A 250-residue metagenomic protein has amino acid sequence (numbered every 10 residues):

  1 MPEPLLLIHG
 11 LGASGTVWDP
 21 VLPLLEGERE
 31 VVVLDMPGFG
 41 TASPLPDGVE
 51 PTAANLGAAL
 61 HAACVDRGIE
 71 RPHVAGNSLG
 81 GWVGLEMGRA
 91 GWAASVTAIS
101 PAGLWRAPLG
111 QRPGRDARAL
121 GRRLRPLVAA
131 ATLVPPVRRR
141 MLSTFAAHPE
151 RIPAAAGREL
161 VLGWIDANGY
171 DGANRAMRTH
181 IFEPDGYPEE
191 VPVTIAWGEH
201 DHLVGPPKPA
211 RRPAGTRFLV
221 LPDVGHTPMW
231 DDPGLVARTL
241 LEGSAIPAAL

Functional and structural regions predicted by a protein language model:
M1-P44: Conserved HGGG/HGGXW glycine-rich cap/lid loop of the alpha/beta-hydrolase fold
H9-L11, P72, G76-G81, G198: Conserved alpha/beta-hydrolase "nucleophile elbow" surrounding the catalytic nucleophile
P20, V32-A75, L79, A237-R238: Active-site loop/oxyanion-hole signature of alpha/beta-hydrolase fold enzymes
P23, P192-V224, W230: Conserved loop-alpha-helix segment in the C-terminal half of the alpha/beta-hydrolase fold that carries the catalytic
V83-M87: Hydrolases whose catalytic domains are alpha/beta-hydrolase-1, hotdog thioesterase, or metallo-beta-lactamase-like
R89-L127: Flexible "cap/lid" loop of the alpha/beta hydrolase fold
A98, A130-P188: Conserved alpha/beta-hydrolase catalytic His-Asp/Glu region
A214-L250: Catalytic active-site module of serine/aspartate enzymes centered on a nucleophile-bearing elbow/loop
